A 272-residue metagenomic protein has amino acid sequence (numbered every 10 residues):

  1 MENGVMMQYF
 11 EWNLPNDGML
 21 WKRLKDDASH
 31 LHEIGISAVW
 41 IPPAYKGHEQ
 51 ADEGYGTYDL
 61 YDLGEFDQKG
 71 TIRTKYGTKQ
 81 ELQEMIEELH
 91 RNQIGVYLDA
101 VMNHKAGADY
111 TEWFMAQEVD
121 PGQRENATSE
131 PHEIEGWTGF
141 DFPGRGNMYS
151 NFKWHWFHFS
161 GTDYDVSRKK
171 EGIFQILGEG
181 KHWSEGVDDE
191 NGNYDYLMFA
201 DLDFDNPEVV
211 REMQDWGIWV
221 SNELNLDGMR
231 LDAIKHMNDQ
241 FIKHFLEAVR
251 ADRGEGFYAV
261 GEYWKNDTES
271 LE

Functional and structural regions predicted by a protein language model:
E2-M7, R23, S29-H30, Y45 (+8 more regions): Active-site-proximal helices and loops of the catalytic beta/alpha 8
M6-M19, T57-K79, G107, T162 (+2 more regions): The substrate-binding groove and active-site-proximal loops of carbohydrate-active enzymes, especially glycoside
H32-P43: Short, structured active-site-proximal loop/turn typified by the sulfatase FGly-forming signature C/S-X-P-X-R
I41-E53, Q175, K181: Short, solvent-exposed beta-strand-terminating loops
K69-V101: C-terminal EAL-domain catalytic cores of bacterial cyclic di-GMP phosphodiesterases
A116-N193: Core domains of carbohydrate- and sulfate-ester-processing enzymes
I173, L177-Q214, I218, E223 (+1 more regions): Active-site-adjacent "subsite" loops/lids of carbohydrate-active enzymes
